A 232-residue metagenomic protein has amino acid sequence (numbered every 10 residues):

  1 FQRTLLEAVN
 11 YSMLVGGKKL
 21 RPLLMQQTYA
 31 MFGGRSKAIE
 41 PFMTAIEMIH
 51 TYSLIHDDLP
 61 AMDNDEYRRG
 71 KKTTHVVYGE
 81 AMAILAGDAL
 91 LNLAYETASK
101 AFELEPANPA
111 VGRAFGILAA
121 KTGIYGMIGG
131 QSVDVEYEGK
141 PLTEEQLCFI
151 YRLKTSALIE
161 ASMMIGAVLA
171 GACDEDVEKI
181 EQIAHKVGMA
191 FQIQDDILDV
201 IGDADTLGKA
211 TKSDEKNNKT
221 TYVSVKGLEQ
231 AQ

Functional and structural regions predicted by a protein language model:
Q2-Q232: Mg2+-dependent prenyl diphosphate-binding active-site environment of isoprenoid biosynthetic enzymes
